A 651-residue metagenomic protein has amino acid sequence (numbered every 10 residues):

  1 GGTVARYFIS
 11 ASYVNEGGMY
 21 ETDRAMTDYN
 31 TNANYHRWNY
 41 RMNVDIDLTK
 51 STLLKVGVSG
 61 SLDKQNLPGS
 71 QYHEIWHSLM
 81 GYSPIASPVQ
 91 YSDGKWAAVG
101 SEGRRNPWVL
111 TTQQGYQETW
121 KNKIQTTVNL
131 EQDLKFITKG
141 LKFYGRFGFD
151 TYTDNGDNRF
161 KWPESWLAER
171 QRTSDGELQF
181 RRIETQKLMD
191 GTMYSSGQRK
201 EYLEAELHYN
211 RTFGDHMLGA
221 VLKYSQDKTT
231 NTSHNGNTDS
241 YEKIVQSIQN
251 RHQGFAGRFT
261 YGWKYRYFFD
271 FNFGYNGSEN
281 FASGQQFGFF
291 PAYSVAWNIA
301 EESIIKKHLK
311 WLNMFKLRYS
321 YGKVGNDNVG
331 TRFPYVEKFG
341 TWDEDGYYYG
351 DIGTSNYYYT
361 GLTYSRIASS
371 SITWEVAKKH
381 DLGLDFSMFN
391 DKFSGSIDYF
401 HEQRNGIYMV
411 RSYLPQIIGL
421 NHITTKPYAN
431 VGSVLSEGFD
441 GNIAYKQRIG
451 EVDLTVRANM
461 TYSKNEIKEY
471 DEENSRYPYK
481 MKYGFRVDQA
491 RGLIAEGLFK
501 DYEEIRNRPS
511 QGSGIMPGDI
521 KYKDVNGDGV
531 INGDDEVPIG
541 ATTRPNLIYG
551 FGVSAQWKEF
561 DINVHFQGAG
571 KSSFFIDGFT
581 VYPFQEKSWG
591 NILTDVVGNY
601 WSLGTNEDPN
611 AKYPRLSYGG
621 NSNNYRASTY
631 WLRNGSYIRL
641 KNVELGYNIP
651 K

Functional and structural regions predicted by a protein language model:
G1-P68, G214: Transmembrane beta-barrel wall of Gram-negative outer-membrane proteins
F8-S10, I397, D524-N526: Periplasmic plug
G17, E131, F551: Aromatic-residue-lined binding/catalytic grooves and analogous aromatic/hydrophobic interfacial grooves in multimeric
N43-T52, G57-L62, P68-Y72, H77-S83 (+6 more regions): Extracellular/periplasmic, surface-exposed regions of secreted and cell-surface proteins
S70-Q71, F333-P334, T341-Y347, A429 (+4 more regions): Conserved small-residue
V89-G94, G103, V109, I515-P517 (+1 more regions): Extracytoplasmic gating/loop element in the C-terminal half of outer-membrane beta-barrel translocons and assembly
K139, T542-I576: Glycine-rich, aromatic-lined ligand/substrate-binding cores of catalytic and carbohydrate-binding domains
F160-P163, R411-L414, E473-N474, G568-G570 (+1 more regions): Short Gly/aromatic-enriched secondary-structure transition segments
